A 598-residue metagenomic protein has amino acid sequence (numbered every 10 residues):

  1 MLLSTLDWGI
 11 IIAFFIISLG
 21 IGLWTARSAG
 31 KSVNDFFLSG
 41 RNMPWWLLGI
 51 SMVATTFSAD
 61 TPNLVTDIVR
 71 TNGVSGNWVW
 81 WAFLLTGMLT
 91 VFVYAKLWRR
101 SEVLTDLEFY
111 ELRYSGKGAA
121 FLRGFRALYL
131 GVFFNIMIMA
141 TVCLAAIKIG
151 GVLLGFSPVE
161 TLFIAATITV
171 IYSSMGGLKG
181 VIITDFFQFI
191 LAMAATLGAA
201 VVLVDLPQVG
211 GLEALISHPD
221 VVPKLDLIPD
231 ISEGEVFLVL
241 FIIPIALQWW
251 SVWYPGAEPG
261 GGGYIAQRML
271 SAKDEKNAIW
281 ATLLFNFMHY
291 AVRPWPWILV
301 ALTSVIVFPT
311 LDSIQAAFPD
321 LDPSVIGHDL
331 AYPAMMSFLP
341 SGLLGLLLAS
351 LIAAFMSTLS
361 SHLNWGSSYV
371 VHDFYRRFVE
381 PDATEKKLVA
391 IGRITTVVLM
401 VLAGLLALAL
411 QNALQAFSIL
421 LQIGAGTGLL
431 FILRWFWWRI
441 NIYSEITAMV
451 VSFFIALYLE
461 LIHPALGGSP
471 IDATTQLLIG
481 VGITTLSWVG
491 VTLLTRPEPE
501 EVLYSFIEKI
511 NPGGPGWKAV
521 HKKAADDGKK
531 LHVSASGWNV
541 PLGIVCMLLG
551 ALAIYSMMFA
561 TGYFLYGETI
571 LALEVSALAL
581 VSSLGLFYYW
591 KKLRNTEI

Functional and structural regions predicted by a protein language model:
M1-I598: Membrane-embedded helix-loop-helix hairpins and adjacent transmembrane boundary segments in multi-pass transporters
